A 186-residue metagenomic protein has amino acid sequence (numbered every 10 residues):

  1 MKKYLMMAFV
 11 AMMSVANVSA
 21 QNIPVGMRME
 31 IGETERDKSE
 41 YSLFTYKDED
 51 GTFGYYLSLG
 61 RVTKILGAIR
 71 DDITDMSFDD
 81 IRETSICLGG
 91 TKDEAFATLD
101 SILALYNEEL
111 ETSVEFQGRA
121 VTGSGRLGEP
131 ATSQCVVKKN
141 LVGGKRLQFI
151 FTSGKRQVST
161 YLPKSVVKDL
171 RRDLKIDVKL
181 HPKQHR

Functional and structural regions predicted by a protein language model:
Y4-S14: Sec-dependent N-terminal signal peptides
S19-R186: Positively charged, low-complexity terminal tracts and the immediately adjacent first secondary-structure elements
